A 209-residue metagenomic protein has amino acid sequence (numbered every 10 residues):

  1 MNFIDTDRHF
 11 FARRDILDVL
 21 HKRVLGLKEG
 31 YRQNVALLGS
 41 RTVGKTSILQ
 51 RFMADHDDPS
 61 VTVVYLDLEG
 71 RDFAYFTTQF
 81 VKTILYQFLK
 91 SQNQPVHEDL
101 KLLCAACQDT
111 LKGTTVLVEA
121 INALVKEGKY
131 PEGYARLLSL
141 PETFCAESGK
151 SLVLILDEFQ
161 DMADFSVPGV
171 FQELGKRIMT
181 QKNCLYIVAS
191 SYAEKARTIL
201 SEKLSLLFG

Functional and structural regions predicted by a protein language model:
M1-V43, S47-H56: Walker A/P-loop-proximal flanking segment of P-loop NTPase domains
R14, V24-K28, Q87-Q92, C145 (+1 more regions): A general structural signal marking secondary-structure boundaries and capping sites
L17, V167-G169: Short alpha-helix of the ABC ATPase nucleotide-binding domain corresponding to the H-loop/switch region
H21, L138-S139, F171-Q172: A short, noncatalytic alpha-helical element within ATPase nucleotide-binding/catalytic domains
Q33-V43, S47-V153, M162, N183-C184: P-loop NTPase nucleotide-binding core
L38, A146-I155, D161-S166, E173-L204: Sensor-1/coupling segment of RecA-like P-loop NTPase cores
I48-F52, Q79-I84, V170-E173, K195 (+2 more regions): Alpha-helical scaffold elements adjacent to nucleotide-binding pockets in ATP/GTP-utilizing enzyme cores
